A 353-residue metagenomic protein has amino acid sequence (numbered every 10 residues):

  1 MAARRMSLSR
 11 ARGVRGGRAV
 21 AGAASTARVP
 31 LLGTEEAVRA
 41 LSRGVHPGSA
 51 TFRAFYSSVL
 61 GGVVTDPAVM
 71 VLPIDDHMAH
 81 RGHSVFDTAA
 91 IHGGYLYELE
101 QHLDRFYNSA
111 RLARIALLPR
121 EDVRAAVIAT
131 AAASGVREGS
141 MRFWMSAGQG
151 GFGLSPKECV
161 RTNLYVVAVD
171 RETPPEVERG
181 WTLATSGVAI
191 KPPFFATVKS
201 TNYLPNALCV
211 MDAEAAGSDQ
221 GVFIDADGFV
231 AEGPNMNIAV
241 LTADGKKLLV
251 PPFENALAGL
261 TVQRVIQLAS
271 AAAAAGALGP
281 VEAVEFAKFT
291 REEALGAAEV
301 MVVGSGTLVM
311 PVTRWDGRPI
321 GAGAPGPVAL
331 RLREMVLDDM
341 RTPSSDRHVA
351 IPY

Functional and structural regions predicted by a protein language model:
M1-S25: N-terminal mitochondrial targeting presequence
V20-L117, A125-A129, F152-Y353: Helix-start/capping segments and mature chain N-termini
E121-F152: Short, acidic/charged, Gly/Pro-enriched secondary-structure junctions
